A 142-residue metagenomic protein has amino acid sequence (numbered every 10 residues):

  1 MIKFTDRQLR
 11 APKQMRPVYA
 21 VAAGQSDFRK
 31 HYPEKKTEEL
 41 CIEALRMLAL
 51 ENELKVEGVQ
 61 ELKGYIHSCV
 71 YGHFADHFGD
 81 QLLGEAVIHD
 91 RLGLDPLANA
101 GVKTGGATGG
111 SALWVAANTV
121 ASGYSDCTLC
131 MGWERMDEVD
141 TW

Functional and structural regions predicted by a protein language model:
M1-N99, N118-S122, L129-W142: Conserved "HGTGT" condensation-loop signature of ketosynthase/thiolase-family condensing enzymes that catalyze
N99-G109: Active-site nucleophile and cofactor-binding loops and adjacent substrate-binding regions of central metabolic enzymes
T108-S111, G123: Residues forming well-ordered secondary-structure scaffolds
G110-N118: Conserved phosphate-binding catalytic cores of ATP/NTP-utilizing and phosphoryl-transfer enzymes
